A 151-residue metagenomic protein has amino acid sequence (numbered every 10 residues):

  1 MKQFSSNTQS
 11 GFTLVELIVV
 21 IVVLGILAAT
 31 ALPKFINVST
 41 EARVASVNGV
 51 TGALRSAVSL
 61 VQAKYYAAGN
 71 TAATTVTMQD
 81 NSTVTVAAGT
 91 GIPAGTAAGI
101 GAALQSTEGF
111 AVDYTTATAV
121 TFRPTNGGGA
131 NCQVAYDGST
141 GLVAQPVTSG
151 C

Functional and structural regions predicted by a protein language model:
M1-F12: N-terminal leader/signal peptides at the extreme start of proteins
N7, I21-L24, N48: Short glycine- and Lys/Arg-enriched binding-loop motifs that mark or flank ligand-binding interfaces
S10, E16-V19: Internal alpha-helical transmembrane segments of multi-pass membrane proteins, especially GPCRs
T13, T30, A45: Conserved Walker
I18-P33: Alpha-helical hydrophobic helix detector
I36-T40: Hydrophobic alpha-helical bundle architecture
A42-A68: Membrane-proximal N-terminal amphipathic helix
A63-C151: Periplasmic/extracellular, small/polar-rich flexible segments of pilin-like filament-forming proteins
